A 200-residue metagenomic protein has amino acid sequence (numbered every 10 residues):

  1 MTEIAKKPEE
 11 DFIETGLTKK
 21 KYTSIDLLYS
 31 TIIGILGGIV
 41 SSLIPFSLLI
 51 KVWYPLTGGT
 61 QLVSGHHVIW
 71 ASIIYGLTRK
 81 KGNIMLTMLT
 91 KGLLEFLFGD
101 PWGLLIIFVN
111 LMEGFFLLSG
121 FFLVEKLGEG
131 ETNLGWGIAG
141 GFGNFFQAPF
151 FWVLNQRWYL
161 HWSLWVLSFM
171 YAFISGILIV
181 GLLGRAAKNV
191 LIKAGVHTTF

Functional and structural regions predicted by a protein language model:
T2-F12, D26-G34, F108-W152: Short helix-perturbing small/polar motifs within transmembrane alpha-helices
T2-I4, D11-L77: Hydrophobic transmembrane alpha-helices
E14, T18-Y22, D26, L56 (+10 more regions): Membrane-helix interfacial "entry" motifs
L27-I32, G65, I69, K81 (+5 more regions): Hydrophobic alpha-helical transmembrane segments
G34-S42, L89-F98, G140-F150: Aromatic-anchored segments of alpha-helical transmembrane domains
L49-I50, G92-L118, N155: Interfacial aromatic-anchored transmembrane helix boundaries in multi-pass membrane proteins
Y54-L56, G128-F200: Membrane-embedded alpha-helical hairpins and interfacial helices in multi-pass inner-membrane proteins
T60-W70, L89-T90, N110-S119: Hydrophobic alpha-helical segments embedded in the membrane of multi-pass proteins
